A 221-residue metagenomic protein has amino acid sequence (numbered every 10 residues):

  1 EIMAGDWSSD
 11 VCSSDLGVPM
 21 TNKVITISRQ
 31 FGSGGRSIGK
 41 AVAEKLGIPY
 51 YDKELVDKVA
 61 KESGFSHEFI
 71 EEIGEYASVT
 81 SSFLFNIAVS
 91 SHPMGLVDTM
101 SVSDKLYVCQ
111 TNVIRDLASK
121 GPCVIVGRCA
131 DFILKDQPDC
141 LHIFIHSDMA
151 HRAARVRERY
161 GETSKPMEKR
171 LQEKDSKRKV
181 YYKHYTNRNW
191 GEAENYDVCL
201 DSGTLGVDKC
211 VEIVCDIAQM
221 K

Functional and structural regions predicted by a protein language model:
E1-D15: Single conserved hydrophobic/aromatic residue that forms the stacking wall/gate of nucleotide- or nucleobase-binding
T21-R29, G121: Pre-Walker A (Motif I) flank of P-loop NTPase domains
I27-K40: Glycine-rich phosphate-binding P-loop
P49-A60: Short beta-strand-centered segment that lines the nucleotide-binding/catalytic pocket of NTP-utilizing
A60-P122: ATP-dependent small-molecule kinase phosphotransfer cores that center on conserved nucleotide phosphate-binding segments
T80-N86, T163-V207: Small-molecule kinase domains that catalyze NTP-dependent phosphoryl transfer to phosphate-bearing small molecules
L117, A130-D136, R155: RNA pseudouridine synthases
D136-R159, S164-K174: Conserved phosphate-donor/acceptor-positioning beta-strand/loop module used by diverse small-molecule
